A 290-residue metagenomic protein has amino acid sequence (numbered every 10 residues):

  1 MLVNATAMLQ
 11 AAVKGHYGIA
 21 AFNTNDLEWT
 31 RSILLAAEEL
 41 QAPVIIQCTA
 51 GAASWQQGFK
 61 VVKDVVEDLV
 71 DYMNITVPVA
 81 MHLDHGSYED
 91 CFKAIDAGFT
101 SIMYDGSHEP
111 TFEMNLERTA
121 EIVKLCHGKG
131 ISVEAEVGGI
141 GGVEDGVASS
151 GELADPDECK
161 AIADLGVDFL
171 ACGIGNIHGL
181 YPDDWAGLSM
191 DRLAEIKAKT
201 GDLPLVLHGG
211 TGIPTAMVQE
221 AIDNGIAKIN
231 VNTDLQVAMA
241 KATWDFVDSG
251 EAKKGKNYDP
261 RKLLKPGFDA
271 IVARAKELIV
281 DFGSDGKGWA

Functional and structural regions predicted by a protein language model:
L2-T6, A240, A275: Alpha-helix initiation and N-capping motif
V3-K14, L27-A52, Q57-T76, H85-L203 (+5 more regions): Alpha/beta enzyme core
I19-D26, A52-W55, L264: Short, N-terminal intrinsically disordered low-complexity segments that are rich in Pro/Gly and polar/charged residues
I19-N23, M81-H82, L205-H208, N230: Short catalytic-loop micro-motif centered on adjacent basic/acidic residues
A21, P214, P260: Metal-dependent phosphohydrolase cores
I174, G209-T211, T233: Active-site proximal loops enriched in glycine and acidic residues that flank catalytic Cys/His/Asp and coordinate
D223-K256, K262: A post-motif C-terminal structural segment
D248-A290: Extended, intrinsically disordered, low-complexity segments
